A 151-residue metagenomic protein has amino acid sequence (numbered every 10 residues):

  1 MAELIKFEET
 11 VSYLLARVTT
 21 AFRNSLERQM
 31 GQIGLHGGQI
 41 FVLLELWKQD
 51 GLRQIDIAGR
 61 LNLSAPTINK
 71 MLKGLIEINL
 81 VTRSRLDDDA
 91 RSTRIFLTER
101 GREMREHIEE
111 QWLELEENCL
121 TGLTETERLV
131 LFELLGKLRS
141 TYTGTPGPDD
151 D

Functional and structural regions predicted by a protein language model:
M1-I33, D151: N-terminal leader segment of winged-helix/HTH proteins
L14, S25, F41-L44, E103 (+1 more regions): Pre-recognition alpha-helix immediately N-terminal to the DNA-recognition helix within helix-turn-helix or winged-helix
T19, L44-K48, E109, G136: Short, locally clustered residues in the helix-turn-helix/winged-helix DNA-binding domain
R23, K73-G136, S140-T143: Charged, amphipathic alpha-helical coiled-coil/dimerization segments
I40, P66: Key DNA-contact positions within bacterial/archaeal DNA-binding proteins
D50-G51, N62, T124: Central "turn" residue of the DNA-binding helix-turn-helix
